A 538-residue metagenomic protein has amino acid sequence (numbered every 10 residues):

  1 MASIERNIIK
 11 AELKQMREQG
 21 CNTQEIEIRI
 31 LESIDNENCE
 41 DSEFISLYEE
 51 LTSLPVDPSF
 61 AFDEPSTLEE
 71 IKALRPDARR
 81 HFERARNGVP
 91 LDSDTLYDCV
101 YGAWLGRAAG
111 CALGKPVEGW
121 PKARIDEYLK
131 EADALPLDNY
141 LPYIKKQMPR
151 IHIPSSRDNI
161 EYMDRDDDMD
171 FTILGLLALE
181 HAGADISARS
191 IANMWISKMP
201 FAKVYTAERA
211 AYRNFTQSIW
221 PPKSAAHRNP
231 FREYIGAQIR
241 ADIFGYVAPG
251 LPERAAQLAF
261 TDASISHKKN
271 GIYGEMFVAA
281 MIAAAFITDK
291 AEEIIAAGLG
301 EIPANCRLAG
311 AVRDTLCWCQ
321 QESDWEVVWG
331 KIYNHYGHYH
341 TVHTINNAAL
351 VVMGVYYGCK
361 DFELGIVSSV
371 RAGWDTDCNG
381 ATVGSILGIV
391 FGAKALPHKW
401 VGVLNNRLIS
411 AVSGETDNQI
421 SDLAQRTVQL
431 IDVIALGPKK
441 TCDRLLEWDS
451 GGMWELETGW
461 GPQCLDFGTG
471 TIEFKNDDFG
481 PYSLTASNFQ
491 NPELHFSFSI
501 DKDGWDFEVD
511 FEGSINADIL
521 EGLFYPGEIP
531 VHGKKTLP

Functional and structural regions predicted by a protein language model:
M1-I45, E49-S59: Long, charge-dense tracts
A73-A109, L113-D170: An N-terminal structural lobe/cap that precedes and organizes the functional/catalytic core across diverse proteins
P76-S93, Y212-I235, A241-A255, A259-G373: Accessory "access/gating" subregions that flank catalytic or transport cores
A109-K115, W120-P136, H267-N270, F277-A279 (+2 more regions): Catalytic phosphate/nucleotide-handling subdomain of diverse soluble enzymes
I153-D168, L179, I420-D449: C-terminal domain-closing interface element
S155-I191, W195-V204: Aromatic-rich carbohydrate-recognition surfaces in CAZymes
G183-I235: Extracytoplasmic mature domains of secreted/periplasmic and thylakoid-lumen proteins
W448-I515, F524-L537: Central antiparallel beta-sheet cores of small beta-barrel/beta-sandwich binding domains
